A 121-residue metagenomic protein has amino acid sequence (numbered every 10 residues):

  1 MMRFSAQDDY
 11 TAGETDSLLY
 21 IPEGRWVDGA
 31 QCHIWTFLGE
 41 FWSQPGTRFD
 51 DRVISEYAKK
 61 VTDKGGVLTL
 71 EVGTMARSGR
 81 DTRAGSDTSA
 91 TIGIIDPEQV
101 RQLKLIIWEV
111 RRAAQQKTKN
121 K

Functional and structural regions predicted by a protein language model:
M1-K121: Mature catalytic domains of secreted/periplasmic carbohydrate-active enzymes
